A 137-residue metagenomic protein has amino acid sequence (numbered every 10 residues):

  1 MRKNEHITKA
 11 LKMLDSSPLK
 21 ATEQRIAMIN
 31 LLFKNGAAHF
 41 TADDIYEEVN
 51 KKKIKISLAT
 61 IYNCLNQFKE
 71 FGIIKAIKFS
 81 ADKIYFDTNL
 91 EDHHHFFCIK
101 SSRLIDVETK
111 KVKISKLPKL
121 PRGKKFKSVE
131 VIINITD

Functional and structural regions predicted by a protein language model:
M1-K34: Intrinsically disordered, low-complexity serine/threonine- and proline-rich regulatory segments
D15, K69-E70: Alpha-helix C-terminal capping/helix-coil junction sites
N35-F40: Short capping segments at the starts of secondary-structure elements
D44-Y46, I61: A short acidic, leucine-rich amphipathic alpha-helix
E48, K52: Residues within the alpha-helical elements of helix-turn-helix
I61-F68: Basic amphipathic alpha-helical segments that dock to polyanions
E70-D137: Non-DNA-binding regulatory cores of transcription-related proteins, predominantly C-terminal effector-binding
